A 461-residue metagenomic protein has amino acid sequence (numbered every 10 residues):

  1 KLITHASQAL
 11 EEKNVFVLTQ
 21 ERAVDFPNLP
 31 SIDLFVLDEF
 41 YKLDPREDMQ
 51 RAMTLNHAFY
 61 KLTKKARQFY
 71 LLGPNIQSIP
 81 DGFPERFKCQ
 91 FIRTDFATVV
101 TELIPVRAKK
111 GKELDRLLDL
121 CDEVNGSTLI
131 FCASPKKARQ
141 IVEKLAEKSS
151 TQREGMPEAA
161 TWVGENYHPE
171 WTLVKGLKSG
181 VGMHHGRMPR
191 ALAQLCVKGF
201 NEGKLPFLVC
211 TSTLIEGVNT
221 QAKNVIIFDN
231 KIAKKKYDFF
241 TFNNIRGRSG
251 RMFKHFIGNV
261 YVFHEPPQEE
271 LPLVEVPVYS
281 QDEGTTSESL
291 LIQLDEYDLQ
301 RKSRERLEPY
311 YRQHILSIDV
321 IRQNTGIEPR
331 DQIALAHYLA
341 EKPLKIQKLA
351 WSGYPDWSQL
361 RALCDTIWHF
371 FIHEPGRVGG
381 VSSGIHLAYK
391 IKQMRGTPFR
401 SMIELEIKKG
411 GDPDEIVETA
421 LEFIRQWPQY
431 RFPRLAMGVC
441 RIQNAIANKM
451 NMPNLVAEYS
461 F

Functional and structural regions predicted by a protein language model:
K1-V15, V24-P27, A108-L117, D122-V209 (+3 more regions): Conserved C-terminal RecA-like helicase domain
F16-T19, V36, R67-P74, F207-C210: Structural recognition of the conserved hydrophobic beta-strand(s) that form the central parallel beta-sheet of P-loop
Q20-A23, P27-Q68: SF2 helicase catalytic motif II
S31-V36, F207-K231, G258-F263: A short beta-strand element within the Helicase C-terminal
K42-R46, E216, R251: Residues immediately C-terminal
K61-Q77, N224, K231-V278: Conserved segment of the helicase C-terminal RecA-like domain
S78-E123: Interdomain hinge/linker at the junction between the two RecA-like core domains of SF2 helicases
R301-F461: C-terminal accessory/interaction regions of large nucleic acid-associated machines
